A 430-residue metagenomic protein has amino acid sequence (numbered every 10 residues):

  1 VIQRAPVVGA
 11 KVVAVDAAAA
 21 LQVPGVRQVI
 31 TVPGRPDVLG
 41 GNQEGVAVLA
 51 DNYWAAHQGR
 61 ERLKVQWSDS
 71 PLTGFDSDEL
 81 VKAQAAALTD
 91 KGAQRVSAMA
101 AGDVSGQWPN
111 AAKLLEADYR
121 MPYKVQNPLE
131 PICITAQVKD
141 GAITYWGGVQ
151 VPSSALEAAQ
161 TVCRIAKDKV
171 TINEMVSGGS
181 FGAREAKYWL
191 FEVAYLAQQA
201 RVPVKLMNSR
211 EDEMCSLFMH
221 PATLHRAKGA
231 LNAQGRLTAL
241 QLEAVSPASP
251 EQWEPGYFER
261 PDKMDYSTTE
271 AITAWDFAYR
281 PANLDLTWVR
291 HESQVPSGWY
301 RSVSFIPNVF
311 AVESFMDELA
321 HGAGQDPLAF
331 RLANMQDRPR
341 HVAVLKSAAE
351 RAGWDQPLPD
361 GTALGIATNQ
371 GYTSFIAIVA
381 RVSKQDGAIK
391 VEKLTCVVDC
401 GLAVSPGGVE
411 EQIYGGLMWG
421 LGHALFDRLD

Functional and structural regions predicted by a protein language model:
V1-V404, F426-R428: Structural alpha/beta core scaffold segments of enzyme domains
A403-G415: Conserved phosphate-binding loops in nucleotide/dinucleotide-binding enzymes
